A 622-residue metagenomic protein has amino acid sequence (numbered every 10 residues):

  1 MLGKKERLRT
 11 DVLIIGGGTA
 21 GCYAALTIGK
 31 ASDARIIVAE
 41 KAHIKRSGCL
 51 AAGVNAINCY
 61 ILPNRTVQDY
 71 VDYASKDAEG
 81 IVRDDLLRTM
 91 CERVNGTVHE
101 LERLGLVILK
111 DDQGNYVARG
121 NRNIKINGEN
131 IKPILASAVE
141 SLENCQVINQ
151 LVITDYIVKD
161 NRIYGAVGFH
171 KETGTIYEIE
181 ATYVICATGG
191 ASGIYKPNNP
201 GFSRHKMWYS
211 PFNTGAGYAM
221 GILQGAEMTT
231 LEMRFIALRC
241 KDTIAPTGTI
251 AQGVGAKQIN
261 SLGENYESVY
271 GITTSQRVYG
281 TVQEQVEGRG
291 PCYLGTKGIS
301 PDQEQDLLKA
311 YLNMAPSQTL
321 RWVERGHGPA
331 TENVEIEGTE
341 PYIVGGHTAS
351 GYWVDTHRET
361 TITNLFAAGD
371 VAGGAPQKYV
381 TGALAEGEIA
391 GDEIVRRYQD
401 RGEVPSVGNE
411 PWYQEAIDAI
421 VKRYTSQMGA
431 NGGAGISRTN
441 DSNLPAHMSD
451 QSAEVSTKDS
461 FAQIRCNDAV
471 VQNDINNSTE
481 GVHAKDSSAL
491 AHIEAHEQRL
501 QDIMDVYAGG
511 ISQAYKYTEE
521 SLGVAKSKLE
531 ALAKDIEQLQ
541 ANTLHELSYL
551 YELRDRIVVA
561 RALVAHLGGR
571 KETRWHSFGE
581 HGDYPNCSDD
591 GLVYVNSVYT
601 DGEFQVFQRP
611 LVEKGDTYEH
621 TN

Functional and structural regions predicted by a protein language model:
M1-T10, A24-T27, A34, H43-K45 (+10 more regions): Glycine- and aromatic-enriched mobile tails/lids
G16-T19: Glycine-rich Rossmann-fold phosphate-binding loop(s) that bind the pyrophosphate of adenine dinucleotide cofactors
A34-E40, T230: Short beta-strand "acidic-cap" motif of Rossmann-like dinucleotide-binding folds
A42-D72, G248-I250: Conserved N-terminal glycine-rich FAD pyrophosphate-binding loop of Rossmann-like flavoproteins
R46, T97, E102-Y183, A187 (+4 more regions): Conserved redox-cofactor binding core of oxidoreductases
D155-E172, E178, T331-A372: FAD-site-proximal beta/loop scaffold in flavoenzymes
C186-A245, V380-E393: Glycine-rich loop(s) and the adjacent beta-strand/alpha-helix scaffold that form part
M220, A226-E335, P341, L384 (+3 more regions): An anion/pyrophosphate-binding glycine-rich loop and adjacent beta-alpha core in soluble alpha-beta enzymes
